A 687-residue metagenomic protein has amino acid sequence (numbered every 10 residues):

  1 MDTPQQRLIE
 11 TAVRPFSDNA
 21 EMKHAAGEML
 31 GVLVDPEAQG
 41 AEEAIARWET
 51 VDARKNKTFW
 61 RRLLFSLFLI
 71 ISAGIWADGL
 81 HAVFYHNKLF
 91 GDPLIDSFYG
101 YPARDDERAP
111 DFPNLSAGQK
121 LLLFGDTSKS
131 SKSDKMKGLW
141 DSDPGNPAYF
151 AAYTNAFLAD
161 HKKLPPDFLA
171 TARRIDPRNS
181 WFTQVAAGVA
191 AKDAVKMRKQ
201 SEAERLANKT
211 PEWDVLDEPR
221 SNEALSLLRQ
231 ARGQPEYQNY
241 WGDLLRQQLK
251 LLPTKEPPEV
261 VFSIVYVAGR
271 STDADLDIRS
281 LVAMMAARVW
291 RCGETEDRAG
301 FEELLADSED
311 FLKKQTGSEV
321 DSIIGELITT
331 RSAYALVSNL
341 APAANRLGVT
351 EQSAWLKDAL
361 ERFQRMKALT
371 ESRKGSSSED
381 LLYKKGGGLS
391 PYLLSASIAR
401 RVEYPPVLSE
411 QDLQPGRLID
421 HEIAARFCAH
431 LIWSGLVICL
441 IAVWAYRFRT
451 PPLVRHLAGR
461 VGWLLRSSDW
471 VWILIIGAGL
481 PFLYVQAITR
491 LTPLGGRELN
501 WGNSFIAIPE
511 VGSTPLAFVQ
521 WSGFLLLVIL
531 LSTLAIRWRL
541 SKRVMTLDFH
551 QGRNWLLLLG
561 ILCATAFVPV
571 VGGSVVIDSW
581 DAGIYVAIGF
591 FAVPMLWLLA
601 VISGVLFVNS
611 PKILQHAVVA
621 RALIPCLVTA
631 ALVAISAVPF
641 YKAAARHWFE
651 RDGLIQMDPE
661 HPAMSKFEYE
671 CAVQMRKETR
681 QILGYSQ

Functional and structural regions predicted by a protein language model:
D2-A53: N-terminal intrinsically disordered, acidic low-complexity segments at the extreme N-terminus
D35-L67, R543-L547, M595-L627: Cytosolic-side transmembrane helix boundary signature
F59-G79, G462-L483, L558-F567, I613-K642: Internal/C-terminal transmembrane anchor helices
R61-F98, Y446, Y484-T489, G573-S574 (+1 more regions): Membrane-interface motif at the C-terminal end of an N-terminal transmembrane signal
I70-S72, D420-P452, F518-R539, G589-G604: Selective detector of the "anchor" transmembrane alpha-helix that sits immediately C-terminal
L80-L431, V638-R646, Y669-S686: Aromatic-rich surface patch/π-platform used for binding flat ligands and interfaces
A442-W472, L499, V528-L557, A600-A622: Cytoplasmic membrane-interface regions of multi-pass membrane proteins
F482-V511, A566-I584, F640-A643: Juxtamembrane "helix-exit" motif on the non-cytosolic side of transmembrane helices
